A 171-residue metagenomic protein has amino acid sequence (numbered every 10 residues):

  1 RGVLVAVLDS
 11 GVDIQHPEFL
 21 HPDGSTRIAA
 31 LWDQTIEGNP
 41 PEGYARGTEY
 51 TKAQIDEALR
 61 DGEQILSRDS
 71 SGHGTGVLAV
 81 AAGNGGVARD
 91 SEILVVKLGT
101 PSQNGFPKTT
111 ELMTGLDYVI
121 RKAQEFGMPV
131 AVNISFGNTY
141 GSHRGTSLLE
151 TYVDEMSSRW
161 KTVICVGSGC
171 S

Functional and structural regions predicted by a protein language model:
R1-E111, G127-M128, K161: Subtilisin-like serine protease catalytic core
T100-S171: Substrate-binding/access-modulating region of protease and related hydrolase catalytic domains
